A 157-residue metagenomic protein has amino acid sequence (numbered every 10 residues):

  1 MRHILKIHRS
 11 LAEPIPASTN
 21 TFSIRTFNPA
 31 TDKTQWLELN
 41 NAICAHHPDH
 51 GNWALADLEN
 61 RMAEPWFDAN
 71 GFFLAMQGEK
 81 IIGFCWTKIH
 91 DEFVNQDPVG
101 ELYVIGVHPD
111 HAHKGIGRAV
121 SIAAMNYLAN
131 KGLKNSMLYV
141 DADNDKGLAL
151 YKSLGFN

Functional and structural regions predicted by a protein language model:
M1-F22: Acyl-donor-binding surface of acyltransferase catalytic domains
M1-R2, K114, R118, A142-N157: Conserved active-site alpha-helix within GNAT-family acetyltransferase domains
S10-P14, C44, I89, V120: Long, contiguous binding/interaction regions
S23-E38: A short beta-loop-alpha structural element at the N-terminal edge of CoA-dependent acyl/N-acetyltransferase catalytic
H47-I105: A conserved beta-strand-loop-helix scaffold within acyl/acetyltransferase catalytic domains
Y103-H113, D141: A short, internal acetyl-CoA/4′-phosphopantetheine-binding micro-motif in the GNAT/acyltransferase core
A112, S121-A129: A conserved short alpha-helix in the GNAT/GCN5 acetyltransferase fold that borders and helps form the acetyl-CoA
L128-Y139: Conserved GNAT acetyl-CoA-binding A-motif
